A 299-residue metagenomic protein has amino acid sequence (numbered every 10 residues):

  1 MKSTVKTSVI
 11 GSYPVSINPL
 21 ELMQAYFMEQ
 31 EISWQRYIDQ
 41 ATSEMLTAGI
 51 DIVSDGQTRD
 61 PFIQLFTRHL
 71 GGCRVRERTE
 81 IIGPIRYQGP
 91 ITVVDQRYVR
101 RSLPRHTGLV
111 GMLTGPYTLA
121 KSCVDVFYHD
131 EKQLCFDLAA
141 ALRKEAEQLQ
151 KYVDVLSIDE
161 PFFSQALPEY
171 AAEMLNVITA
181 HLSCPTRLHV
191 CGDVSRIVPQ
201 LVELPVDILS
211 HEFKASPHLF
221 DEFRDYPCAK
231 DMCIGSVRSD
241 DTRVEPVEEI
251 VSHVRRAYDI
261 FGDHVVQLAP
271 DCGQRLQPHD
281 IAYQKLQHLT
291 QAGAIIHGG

Functional and structural regions predicted by a protein language model:
M1-G299: Domain-level signal for soluble alpha/beta catalytic cores
